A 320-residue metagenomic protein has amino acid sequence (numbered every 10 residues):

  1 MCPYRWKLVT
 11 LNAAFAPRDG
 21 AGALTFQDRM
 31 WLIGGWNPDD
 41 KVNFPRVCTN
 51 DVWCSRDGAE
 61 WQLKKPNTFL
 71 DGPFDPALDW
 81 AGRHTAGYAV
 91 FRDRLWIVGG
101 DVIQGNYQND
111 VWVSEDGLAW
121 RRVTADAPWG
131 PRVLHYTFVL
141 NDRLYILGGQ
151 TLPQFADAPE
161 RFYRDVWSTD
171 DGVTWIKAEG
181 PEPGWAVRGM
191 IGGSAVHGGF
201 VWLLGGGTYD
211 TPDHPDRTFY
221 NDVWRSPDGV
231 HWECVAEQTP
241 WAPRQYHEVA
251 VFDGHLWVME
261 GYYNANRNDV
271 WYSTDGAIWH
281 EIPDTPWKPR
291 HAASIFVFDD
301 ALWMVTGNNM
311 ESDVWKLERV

Functional and structural regions predicted by a protein language model:
M1-V320: Kelch-like beta-propeller repeat domains
